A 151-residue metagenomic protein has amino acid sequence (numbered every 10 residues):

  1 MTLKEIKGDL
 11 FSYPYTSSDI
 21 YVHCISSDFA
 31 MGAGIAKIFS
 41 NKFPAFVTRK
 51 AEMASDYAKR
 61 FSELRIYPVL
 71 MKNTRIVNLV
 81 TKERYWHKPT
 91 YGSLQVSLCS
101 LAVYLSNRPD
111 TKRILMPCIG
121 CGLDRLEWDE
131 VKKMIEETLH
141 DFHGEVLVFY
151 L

Functional and structural regions predicted by a protein language model:
M1-L151: Macrodomain-like recognition of ADP-ribose-binding/processing modules
